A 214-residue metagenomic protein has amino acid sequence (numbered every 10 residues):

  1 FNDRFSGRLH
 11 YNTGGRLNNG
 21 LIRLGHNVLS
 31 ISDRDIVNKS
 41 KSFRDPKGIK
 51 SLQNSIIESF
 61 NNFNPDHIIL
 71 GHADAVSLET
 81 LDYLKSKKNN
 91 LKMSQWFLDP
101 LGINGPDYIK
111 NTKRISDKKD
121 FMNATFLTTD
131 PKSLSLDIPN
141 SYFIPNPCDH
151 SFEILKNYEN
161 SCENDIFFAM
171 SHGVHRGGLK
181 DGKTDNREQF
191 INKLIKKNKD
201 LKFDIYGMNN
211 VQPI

Functional and structural regions predicted by a protein language model:
F1-F43, F63, H72, L78-E79 (+1 more regions): Nucleotide-sugar donor-binding catalytic core of glycosyltransferases
S40-N61, V76: Glycine-rich, highly charged phosphate/nucleotide-binding loops
F60-I68: Proline-aspartate-enriched helix->loop->beta-strand connector
D74-S77, P100-G102: A short acidic, glycine/proline-enriched capping/turn motif at secondary-structure boundaries, especially helix N-cap
L84-K88: Acidic (Asp/Glu)-rich catalytic clusters
L91-Y108: A short, histidine- and acid-enriched strand-loop-helix "catalytic/donor-clamping" loop that lines the nucleotide-sugar
